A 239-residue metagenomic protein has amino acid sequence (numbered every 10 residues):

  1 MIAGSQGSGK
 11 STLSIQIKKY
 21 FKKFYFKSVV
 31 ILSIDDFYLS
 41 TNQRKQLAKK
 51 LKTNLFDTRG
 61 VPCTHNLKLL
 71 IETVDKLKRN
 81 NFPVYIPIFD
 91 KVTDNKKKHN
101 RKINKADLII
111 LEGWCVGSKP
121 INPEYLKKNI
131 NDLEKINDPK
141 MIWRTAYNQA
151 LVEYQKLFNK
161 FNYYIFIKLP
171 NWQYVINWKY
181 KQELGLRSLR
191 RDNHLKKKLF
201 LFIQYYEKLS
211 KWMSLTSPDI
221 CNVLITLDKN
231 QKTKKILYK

Functional and structural regions predicted by a protein language model:
M1-A3: Short hydrophobic/aromatic beta-strand immediately N-terminal to the Walker A/P-loop
G7: Walker A (P-loop) phosphate-binding loop of P-loop NTPases
K10: Conserved lysine of the Walker
L13, I17: Hydrophobic positions on the alpha1 helix immediately C-terminal to the Walker A/P-loop
K19-V30: Post-Walker A helix-loop "phosphate-sensing" segment adjacent to the P-loop in P-loop NTPases
V30-L32, F37-T93: Conserved nucleotide-sensing/catalytic segment adjacent to the nucleotide-binding pocket in NTP-handling enzymes
F82-V84, K105-I109, Y163: Loop/turn-to-beta-strand initiation segments
C115-K239: Conserved NTP phosphate-binding and transfer environment spanning the P-loop NTPase/kinase superfamily
